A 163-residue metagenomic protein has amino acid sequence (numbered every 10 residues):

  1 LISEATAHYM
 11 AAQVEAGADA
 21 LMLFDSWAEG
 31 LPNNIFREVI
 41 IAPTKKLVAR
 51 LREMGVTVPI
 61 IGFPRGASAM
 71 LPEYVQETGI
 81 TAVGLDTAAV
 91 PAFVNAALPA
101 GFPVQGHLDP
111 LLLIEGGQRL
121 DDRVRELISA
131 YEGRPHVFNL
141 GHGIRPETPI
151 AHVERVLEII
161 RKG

Functional and structural regions predicted by a protein language model:
L1-G163: Active-site loop segments of alpha/beta catalytic cores
